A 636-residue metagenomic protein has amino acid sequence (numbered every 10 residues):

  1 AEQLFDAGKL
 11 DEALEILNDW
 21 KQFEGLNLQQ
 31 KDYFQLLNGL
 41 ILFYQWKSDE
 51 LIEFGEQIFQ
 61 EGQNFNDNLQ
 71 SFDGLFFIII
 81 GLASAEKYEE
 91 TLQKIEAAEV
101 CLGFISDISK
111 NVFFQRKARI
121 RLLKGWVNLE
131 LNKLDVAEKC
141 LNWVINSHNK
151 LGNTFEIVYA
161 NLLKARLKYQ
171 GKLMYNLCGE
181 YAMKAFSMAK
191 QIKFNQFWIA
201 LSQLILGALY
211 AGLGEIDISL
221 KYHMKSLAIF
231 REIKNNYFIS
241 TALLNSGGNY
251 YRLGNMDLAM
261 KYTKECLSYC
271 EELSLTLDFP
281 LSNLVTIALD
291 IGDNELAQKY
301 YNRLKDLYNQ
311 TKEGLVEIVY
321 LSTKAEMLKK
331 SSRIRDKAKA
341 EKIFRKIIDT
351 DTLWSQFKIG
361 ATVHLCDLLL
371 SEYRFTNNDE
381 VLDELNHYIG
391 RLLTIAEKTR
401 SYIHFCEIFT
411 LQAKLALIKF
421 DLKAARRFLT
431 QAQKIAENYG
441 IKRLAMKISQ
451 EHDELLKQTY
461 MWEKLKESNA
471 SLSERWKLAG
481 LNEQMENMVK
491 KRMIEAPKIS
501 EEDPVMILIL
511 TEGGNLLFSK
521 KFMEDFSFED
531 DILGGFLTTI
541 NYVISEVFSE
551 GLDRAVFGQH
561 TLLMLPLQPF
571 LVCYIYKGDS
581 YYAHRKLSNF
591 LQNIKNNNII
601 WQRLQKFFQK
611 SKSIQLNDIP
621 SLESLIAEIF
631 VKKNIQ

Functional and structural regions predicted by a protein language model:
A1-G8, Y33-K47, D73-Y88, R116-N132 (+10 more regions): Tandem amphipathic alpha-helical repeat scaffolds
A1-L123, E130, L134, N153 (+7 more regions): Flexible inter-repeat linkers and adjacent short helices within tandem amphipathic alpha-helical repeat scaffolds
Q3, D367, R374-T376, E380 (+3 more regions): C-terminal non-catalytic interaction modules
N18-F23, E56-Q63, E96-I108, N142-N153 (+7 more regions): Amphipathic alpha-helical segments of tetratricopeptide repeats
Q29, L69, N111-Q115, F155 (+9 more regions): Residue signature of alpha-solenoid helical repeat architecture, marking inter-repeat boundaries and helix-start
S322, K342, V363-L368, G390 (+4 more regions): Feature representing long, continuous alpha-helical segments
K490-M506, G513-Q636: Acidic, low-complexity cytosolic segments
